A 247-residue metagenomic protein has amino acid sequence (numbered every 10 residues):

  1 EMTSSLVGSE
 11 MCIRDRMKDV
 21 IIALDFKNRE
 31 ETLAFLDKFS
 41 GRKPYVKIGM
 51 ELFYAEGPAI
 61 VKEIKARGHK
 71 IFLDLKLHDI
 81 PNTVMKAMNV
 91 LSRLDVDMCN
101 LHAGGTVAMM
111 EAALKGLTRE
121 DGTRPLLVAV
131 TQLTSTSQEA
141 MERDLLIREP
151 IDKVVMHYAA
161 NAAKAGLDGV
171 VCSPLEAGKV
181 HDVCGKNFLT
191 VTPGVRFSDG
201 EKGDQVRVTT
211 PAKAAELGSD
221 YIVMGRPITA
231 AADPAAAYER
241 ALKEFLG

Functional and structural regions predicted by a protein language model:
E1-D15: Single conserved hydrophobic/aromatic residue that forms the stacking wall/gate of nucleotide- or nucleobase-binding
K18-L24, V46-I48, I71-L75, C99-L101 (+4 more regions): Hydrophobic faces of well-ordered beta-strands that scaffold small-molecule active sites in alpha/beta enzyme cores
K18-R29, D74-P81, Q138-K153, R196-V208: Active-site mouth loops of central-metabolism enzymes
G41, R67, L94, A165 (+1 more regions): Structural motif
P58, C172-S219: A C-terminal functional module that forms or caps the active site or interfaces directly with catalytic machinery
T83-A87, S92-D168, S173-E176, V183-N187 (+1 more regions): Conserved anion-binding
V96-V107, Q205-A237: Glycine-rich phosphate-binding active-site loops on the catalytic face of alpha/beta enzymes
M110-G116, E120, I228-G247: C-terminal helical cap(s) of enzyme catalytic domains, especially alpha/beta-barrels
